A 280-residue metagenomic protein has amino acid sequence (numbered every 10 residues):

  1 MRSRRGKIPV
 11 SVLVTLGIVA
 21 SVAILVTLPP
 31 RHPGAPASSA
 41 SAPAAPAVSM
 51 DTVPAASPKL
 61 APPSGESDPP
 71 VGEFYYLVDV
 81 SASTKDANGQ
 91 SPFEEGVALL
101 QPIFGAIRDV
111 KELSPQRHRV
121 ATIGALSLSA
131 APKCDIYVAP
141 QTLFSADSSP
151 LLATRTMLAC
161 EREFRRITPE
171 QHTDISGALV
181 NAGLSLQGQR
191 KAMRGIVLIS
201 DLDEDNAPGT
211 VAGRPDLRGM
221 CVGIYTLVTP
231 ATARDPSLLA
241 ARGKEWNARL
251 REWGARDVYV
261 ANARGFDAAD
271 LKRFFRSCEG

Functional and structural regions predicted by a protein language model:
S11, P29-Q90, C278: Acidic, polar low-complexity linker/tail segments
S11-V26: Hydrophobic membrane-insertion alpha-helices, especially the h-region of bacterial N-terminal signal peptides
S67-F144, G195-V197: Von Willebrand factor
V80-F93, T142, E161-H172, T229-S237: Second-shell loop/turn segments in exported
T84-G89, L128-K133, E204-V211, A231-D235 (+1 more regions): Extracytoplasmic/secreted cell-surface and envelope-processing proteins
A139-M193: Von Willebrand factor
L202-A248: VWA/integrin I-like adhesion module and closely mimicked acidic/polar interface patches used
L238-G280: C-terminal helix of von Willebrand factor
